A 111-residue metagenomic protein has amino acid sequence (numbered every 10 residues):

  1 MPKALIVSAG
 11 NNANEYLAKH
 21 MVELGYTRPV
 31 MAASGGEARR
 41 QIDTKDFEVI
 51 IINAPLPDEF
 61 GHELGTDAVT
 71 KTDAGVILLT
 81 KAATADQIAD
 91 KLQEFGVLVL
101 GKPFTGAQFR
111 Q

Functional and structural regions predicted by a protein language model:
A9, L79-T84, P103: Conserved active-site segment of CheY-like receiver
N11, A33-E37, A107: Acidic phosphotransfer microenvironment of two-component signaling modules
N11-V30: Two-component/phosphorelay signaling modules centered on CheY-like receiver
A18, M31-V49: Acidic, metal-coordinating helix/loop segments flanking the phosphotransfer/catalytic sites of two-component signaling
S34, P57, A82-D86: Negatively charged, flexible loop motifs adjacent to catalytic sites in prokaryotic signal transduction proteins
V49-T72: Conserved phosphotransfer microenvironments
E63, K81-V99: Alpha4 helix (beta4-alpha4-beta5 surface) of REC/receiver domains from two-component response regulators
Q87, F104-Q111: C-terminal output helix
